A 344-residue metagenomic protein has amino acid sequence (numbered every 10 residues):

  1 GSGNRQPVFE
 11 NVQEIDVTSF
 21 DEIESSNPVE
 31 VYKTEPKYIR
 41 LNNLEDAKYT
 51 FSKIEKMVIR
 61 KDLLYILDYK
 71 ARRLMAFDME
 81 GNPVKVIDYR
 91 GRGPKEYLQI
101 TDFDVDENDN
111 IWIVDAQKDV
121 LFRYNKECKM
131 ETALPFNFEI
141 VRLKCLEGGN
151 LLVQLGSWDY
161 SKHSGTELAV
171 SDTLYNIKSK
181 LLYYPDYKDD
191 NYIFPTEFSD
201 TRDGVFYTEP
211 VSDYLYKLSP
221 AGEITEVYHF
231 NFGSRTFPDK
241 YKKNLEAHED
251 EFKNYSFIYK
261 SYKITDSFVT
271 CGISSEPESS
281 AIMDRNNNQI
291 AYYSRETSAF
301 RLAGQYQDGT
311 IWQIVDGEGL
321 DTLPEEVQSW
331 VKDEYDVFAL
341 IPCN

Functional and structural regions predicted by a protein language model:
G1-N344: Eukaryotic scaffold repeat domains enriched in small/polar residues
